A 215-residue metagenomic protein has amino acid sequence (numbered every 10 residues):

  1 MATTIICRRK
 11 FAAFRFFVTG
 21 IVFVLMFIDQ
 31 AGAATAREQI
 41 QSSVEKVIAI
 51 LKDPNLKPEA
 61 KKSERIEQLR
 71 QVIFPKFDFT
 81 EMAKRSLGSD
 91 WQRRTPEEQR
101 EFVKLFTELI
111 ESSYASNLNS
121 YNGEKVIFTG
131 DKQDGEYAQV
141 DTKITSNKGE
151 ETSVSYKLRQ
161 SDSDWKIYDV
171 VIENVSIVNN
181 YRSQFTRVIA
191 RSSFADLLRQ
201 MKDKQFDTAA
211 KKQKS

Functional and structural regions predicted by a protein language model:
M1-A13: N-terminal secretory signal peptides that target proteins for export/translocation
R15-F27: Bacterial N-terminal signal peptides
F27-A33: Sec/Tat signal peptide C-region and signal peptidase I cleavage site
T35-Y114: Early exported N-terminus immediately downstream of N-terminal targeting peptides
E38, A49, D53-A60, E64 (+8 more regions): Surface-exposed, polar/charged faces of alpha-helical domains in mature secreted/periplasmic/lumenal proteins
S112-T152, K204-S215: Surface-exposed, charged secondary-structure patches
S153-N179: Short beta-strand edge/turn micro-motifs at domain boundaries
D169-S215: Low-complexity, intrinsically disordered terminal/linker segments enriched in charged and Gly/Pro repeats
